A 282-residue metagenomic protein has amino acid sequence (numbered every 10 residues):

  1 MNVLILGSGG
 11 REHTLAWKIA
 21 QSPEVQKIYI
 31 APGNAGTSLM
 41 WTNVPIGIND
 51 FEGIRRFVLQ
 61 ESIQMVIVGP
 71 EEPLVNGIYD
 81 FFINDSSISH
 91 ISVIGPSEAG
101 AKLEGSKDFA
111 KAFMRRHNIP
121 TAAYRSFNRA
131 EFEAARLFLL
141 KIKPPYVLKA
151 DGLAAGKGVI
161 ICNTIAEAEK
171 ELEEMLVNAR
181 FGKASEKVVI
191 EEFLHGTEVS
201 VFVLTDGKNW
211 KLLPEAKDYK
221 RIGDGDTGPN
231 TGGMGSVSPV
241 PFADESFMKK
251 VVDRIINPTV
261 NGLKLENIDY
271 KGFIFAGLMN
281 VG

Functional and structural regions predicted by a protein language model:
M1-P96: ATP-binding N-terminal substructure of ATP-dependent carboxylate-amine bond-forming enzymes
I5, I30-A31, I67-V68, V93-P96 (+5 more regions): General beta-strand structural signal in soluble alpha/beta enzymes
S38-M40, K102-D108, G223-G225: Short, charged, surface-exposed secondary-structure boundary motifs
N43-D50, R125-A130, C162: Short acidic-hydrophobic, aromatic-tinged amphipathic segments that line or gate anion-handling sites
I88-G158: A conserved helix-loop-beta module that forms one wall/lid of the active-site cleft in ATP-utilizing catalytic domains
G158, C162-G282: Internal nucleotide-binding/catalytic subdomain
